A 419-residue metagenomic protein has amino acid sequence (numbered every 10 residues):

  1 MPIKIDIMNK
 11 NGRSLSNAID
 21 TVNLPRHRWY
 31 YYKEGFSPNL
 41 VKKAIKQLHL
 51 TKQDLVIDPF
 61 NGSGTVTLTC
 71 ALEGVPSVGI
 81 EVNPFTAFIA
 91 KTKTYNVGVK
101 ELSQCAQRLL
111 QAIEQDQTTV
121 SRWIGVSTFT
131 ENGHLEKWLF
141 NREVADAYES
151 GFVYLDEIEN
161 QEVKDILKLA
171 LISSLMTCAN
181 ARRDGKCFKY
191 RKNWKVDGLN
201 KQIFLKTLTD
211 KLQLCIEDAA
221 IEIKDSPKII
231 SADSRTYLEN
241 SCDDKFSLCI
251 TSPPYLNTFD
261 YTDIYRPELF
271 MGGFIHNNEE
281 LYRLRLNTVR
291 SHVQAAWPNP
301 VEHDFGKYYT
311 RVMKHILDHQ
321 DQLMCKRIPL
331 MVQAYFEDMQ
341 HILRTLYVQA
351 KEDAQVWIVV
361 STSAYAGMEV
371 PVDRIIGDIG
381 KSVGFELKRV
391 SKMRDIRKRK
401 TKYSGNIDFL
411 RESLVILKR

Functional and structural regions predicted by a protein language model:
M1-T51: S-adenosyl-L-methionine
S37, A44-Q115, K206-S241, L248-S291 (+4 more regions): Conserved S-adenosyl-L-methionine
S37-L40, A147, G151, K211 (+3 more regions): Alpha-helical packing segments of well-folded alpha/beta enzyme cores
N141, A145-T251, L256-D263: SAM-dependent nucleic-acid methyltransferase catalytic core
D156-Q161, M176, Q322, R344 (+3 more regions): A SAM-dependent methyltransferase catalytic signature shared across enzymes that methylate proteins
L256-T345: SAM-dependent methyltransferase catalytic-core segment centered on the flexible catalytic loop and adjoining short
L330, E337-V359, S363-V370: Conserved, well-ordered alpha-helix/loop/beta-strand core segments that scaffold catalytic motifs
K351, Y403-R419: Core SAM-dependent methyltransferase catalytic element
